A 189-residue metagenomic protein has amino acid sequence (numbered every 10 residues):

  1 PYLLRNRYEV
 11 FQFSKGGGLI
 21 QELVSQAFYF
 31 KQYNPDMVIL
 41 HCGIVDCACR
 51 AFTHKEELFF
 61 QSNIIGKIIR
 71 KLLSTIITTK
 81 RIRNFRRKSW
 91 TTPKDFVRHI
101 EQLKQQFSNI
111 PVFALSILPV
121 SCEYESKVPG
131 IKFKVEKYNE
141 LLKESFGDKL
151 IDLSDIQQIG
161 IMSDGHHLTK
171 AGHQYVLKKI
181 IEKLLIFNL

Functional and structural regions predicted by a protein language model:
P1-V38, K143: Serine-esterase "nucleophile elbow" of acetyl-processing enzymes
S25-L189: Alpha-helical cap/lid subdomain in secreted, periplasmic, or secretory-pathway luminal O-acyl-processing enzymes
